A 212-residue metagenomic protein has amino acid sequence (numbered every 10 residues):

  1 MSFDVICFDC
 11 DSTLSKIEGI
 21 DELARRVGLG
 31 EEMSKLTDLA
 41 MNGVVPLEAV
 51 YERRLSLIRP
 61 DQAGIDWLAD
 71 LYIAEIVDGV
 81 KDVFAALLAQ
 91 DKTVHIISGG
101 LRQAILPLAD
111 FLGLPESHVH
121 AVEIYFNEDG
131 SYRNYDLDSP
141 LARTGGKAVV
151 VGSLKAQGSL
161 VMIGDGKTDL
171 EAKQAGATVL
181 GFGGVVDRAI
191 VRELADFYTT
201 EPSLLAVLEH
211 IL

Functional and structural regions predicted by a protein language model:
M1-E123, P202: Alpha-helical substrate-recognition element adjacent to the catalytic core
F3, D91, E116, Q157-G158 (+2 more regions): Short, well-ordered alpha-helix to beta-strand connector turns
S98-G99, S159-A195: Acidic, Mg2+-coordinating phosphoryl-transfer loop and its flanking beta/alpha structural elements, shared across
G113-L141: Histidine/lysine/aspartate-rich catalytic loop segments that bind and position anionic ligands
A121-F126, G183-R188, S203-A206: Short, acidic/turn-prone active-site loops that include or flank metal/cofactor- and phosphate-binding residues
N127-R133, A189-Y198, L208-L212: Short, charged, surface-exposed secondary-structure boundary motifs
Y135-A148, L204-L205: A polyampholytic, Gly/Pro-enriched intrinsically disordered region
A142-L170: Conserved Lys-Pro-Asp/Glu-containing loop-to-beta segment of HAD-superfamily phosphomonoesterases, centered on
